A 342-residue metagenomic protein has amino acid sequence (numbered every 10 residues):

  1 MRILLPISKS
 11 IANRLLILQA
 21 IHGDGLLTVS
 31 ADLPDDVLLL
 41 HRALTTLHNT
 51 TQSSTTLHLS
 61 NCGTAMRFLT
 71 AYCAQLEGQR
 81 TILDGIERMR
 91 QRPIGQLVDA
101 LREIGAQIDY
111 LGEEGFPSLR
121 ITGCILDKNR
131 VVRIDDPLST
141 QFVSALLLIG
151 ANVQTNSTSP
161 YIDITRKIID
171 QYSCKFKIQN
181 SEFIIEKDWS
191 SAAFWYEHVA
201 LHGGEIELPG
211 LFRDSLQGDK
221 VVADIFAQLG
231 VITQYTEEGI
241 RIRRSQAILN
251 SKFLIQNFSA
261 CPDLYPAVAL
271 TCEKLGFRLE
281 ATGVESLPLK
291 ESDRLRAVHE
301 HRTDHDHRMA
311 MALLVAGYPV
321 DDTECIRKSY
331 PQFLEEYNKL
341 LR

Functional and structural regions predicted by a protein language model:
M1-R342: Structural preference for solvent-exposed beta-strand-turn elements and adjacent flexible terminal/loop segments within
